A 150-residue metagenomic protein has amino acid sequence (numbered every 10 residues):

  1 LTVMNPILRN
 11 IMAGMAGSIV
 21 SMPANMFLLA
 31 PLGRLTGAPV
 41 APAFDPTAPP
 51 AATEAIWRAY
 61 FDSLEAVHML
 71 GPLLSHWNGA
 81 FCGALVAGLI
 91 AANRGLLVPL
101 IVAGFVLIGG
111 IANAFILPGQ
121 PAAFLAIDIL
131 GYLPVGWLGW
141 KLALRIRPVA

Functional and structural regions predicted by a protein language model:
V3-A150: Juxtamembrane/disordered regions of integral membrane proteins
